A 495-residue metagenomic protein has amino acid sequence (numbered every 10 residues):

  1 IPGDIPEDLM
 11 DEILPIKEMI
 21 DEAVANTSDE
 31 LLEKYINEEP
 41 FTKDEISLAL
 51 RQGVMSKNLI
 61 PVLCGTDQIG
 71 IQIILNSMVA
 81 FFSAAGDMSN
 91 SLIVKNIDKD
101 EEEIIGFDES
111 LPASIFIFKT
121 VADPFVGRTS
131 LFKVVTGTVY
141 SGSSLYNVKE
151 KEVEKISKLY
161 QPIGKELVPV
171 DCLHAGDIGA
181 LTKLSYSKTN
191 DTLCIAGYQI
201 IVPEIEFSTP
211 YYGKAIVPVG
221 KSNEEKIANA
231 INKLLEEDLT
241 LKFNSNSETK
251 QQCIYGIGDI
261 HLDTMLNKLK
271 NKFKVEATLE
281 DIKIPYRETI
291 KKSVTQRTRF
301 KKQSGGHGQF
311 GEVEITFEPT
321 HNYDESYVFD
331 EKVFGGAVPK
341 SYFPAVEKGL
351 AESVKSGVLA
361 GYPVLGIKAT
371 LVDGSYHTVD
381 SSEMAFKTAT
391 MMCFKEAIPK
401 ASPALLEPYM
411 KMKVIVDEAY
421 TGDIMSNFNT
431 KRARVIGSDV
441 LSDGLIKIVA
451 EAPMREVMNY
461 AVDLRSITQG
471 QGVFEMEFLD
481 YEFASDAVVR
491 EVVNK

Functional and structural regions predicted by a protein language model:
I1-K495: Structural and coupling elements of P-loop NTPases
